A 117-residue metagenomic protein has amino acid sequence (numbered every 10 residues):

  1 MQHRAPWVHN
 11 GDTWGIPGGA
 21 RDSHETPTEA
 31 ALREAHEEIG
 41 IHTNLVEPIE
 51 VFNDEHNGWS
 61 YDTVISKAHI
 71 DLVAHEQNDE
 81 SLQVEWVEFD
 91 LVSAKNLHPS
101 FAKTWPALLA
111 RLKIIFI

Functional and structural regions predicted by a protein language model:
M1-G15: N-terminal strand-loop-strand
Q2, A31, A35, V84: Hydrophobic pocket/interface hotspot
W7-V8, D22-S23, K67-L72: Short, charged/polar surface micro-motifs in flexible loops or helix N-caps
I16-I49: The catalytic Nudix box helix
R21, V92-S93: A generic structural signal for short hydrophobic patches within well-formed alpha-helices
F52-H75, E85, F89-L91, A107-I114: Active-site-adjacent beta-strand/loop module that shapes the phosphate/pyrophosphate-binding cleft
E80-S81: A short beta-loop-beta micro-motif enriched in histidine and acidic residues
